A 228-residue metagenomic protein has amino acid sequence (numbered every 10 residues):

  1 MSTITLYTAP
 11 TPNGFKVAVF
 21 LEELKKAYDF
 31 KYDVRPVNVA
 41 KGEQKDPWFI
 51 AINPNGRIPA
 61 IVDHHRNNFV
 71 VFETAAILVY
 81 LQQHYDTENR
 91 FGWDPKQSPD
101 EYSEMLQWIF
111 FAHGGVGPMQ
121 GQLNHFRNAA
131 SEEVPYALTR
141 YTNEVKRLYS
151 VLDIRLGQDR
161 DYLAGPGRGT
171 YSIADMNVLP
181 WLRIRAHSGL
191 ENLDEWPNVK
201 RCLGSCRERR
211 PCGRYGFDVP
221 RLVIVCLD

Functional and structural regions predicted by a protein language model:
M1-I4, L222-D228: Eukaryotic N-terminal targeting leaders
S2-Y136: GST-like domain detector, emphasizing the conserved glutathione-binding G-site in the N-terminal thioredoxin-like
E43, P99, L203, V223-V225: Short secondary-structure boundary/hinge segments and terminal tails
G92-K96, R214-L222: Short, flexible loop/turn segments with low-complexity composition
D100, W108-G204: GST-like fold's C-terminal all-alpha helical module
R209-R210: Short loop-to-helix capping motifs
